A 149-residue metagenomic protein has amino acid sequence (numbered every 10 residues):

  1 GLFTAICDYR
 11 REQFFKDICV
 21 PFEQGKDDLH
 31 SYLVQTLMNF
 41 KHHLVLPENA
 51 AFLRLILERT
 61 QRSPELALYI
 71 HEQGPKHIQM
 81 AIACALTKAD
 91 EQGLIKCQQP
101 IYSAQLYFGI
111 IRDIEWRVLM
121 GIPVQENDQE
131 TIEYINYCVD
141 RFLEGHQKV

Functional and structural regions predicted by a protein language model:
G1-T4, Q13, L66, I70: Short amphipathic alpha-helical segment with a characteristic S/N-K-E followed by hydrophobic residues
A5, R10, C19-L53, P100-Y107 (+1 more regions): Hydrophobic alpha-helical connector segments
Y9-D17, P47, S63, A81 (+5 more regions): A short secondary-structure junction motif
V20, Q73, P123-E126: Short glycine-enriched, charge-decorated loop/helix-capping segments at active-site entrances that position
H42, L46-P47, A51, L55-L57 (+3 more regions): Amphipathic alpha-helical packing segments from all-alpha helical-bundle domains
L68, D90-D140, H146: Hydrophobic/aromatic-rich alpha-helical bundle segments in the mid-to-C-terminal region
